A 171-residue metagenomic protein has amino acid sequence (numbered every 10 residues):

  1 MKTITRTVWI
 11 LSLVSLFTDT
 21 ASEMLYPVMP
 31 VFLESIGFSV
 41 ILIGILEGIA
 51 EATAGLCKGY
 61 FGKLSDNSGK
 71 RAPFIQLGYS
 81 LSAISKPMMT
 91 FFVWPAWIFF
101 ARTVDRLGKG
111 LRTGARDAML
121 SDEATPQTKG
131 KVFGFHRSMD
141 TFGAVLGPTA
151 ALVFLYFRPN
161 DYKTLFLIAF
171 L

Functional and structural regions predicted by a protein language model:
M1-A54: Helix-loop boundary and gating motifs at the non-cytosolic
V31, S35, L146-F166: Transmembrane alpha-helix termini and helix-breaking/packing motifs in multi-pass membrane transporters
E51-G59, A144-V145: Residue-level signature of mid-helix packing/kink "hotspots" within the transmembrane helices of 12-pass Major
C57-G69, L155: Helix-to-loop junctions at the C-terminal end of transmembrane segments in multipass secondary transporters
G69, F91-V93, P159: Helix-breaking motifs and short loop linkers at transmembrane-helix boundaries and internal kinks in secondary membrane
P73-M88, F170: Structural signature of the two symmetry-related core transmembrane helices
M88-R102: Helix-loop junctions at membrane interfaces in 12-TM secondary transporters
A101-F142: Cytoplasmic helix-loop-helix junction between adjacent transmembrane helices in 12-TM secondary transporters
